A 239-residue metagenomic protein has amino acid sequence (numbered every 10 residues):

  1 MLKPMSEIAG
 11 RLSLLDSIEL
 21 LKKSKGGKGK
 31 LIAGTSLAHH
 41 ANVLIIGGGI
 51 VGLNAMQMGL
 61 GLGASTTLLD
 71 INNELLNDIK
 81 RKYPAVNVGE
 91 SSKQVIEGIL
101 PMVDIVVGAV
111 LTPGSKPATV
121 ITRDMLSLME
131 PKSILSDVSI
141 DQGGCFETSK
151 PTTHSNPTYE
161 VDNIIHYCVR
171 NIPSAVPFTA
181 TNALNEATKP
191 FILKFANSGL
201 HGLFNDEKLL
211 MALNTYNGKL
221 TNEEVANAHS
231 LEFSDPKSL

Functional and structural regions predicted by a protein language model:
M1-D16, L20-L31, I140, C145-L239: Adenosine-phosphate binding glycine-rich loop
P4-R11, L53, L69, N73 (+5 more regions): Electropositive phosphate-/nucleotide-binding environments in soluble metabolic enzymes
I18-G26, G61-A64, N73, R81-V88 (+5 more regions): Generic secondary-structure signature for well-ordered alpha-helical cores
G26-G108: Glycine-rich phosphate/diphosphate-binding loop of Rossmann-like nucleotide-binding domains
G48, L53-A55, V88, P113 (+3 more regions): A structural preference for long, well-packed, hydrophobic secondary-structure segments
N72-L75, S92-Q94, L111, I140-Q142 (+2 more regions): Glycine-rich beta-alpha junction loops
R81-D162: Rossmann-like adenosine-cofactor binding region
